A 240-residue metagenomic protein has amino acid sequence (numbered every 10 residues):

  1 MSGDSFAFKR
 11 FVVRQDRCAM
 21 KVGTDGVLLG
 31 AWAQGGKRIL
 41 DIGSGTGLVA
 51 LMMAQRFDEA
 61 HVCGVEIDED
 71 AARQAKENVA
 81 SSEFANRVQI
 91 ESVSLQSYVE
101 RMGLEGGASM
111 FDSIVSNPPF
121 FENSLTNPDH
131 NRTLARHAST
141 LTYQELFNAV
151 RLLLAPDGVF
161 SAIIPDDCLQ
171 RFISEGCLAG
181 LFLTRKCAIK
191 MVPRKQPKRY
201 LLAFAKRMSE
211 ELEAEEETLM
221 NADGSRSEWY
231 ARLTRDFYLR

Functional and structural regions predicted by a protein language model:
S2-R38, S44-R56, Y200-A203: SAM-dependent Rossmann-like transferase core, predominantly class I methyltransferases with a strong bias toward
R10, E59, A85-R87, D157 (+1 more regions): A generic structural signal for alpha->beta connector loops
R14, Q89-E91, T184-C187: General small-molecule cofactor/ligand-binding pocket signal
C18, V22, T140-P197: Conserved Class I SAM-dependent methyltransferase catalytic core
L29, N117, L146, F204: Residue-level signal for inorganic ion chemistry
A31-N127: Conserved SAM/SAH cofactor-binding pocket of Class I
P118-E145, A149: Mobile active-site "lid"/loop adjacent to the S-adenosyl-L-methionine
R194-R240: SAM/dcSAM-binding transferase cores
